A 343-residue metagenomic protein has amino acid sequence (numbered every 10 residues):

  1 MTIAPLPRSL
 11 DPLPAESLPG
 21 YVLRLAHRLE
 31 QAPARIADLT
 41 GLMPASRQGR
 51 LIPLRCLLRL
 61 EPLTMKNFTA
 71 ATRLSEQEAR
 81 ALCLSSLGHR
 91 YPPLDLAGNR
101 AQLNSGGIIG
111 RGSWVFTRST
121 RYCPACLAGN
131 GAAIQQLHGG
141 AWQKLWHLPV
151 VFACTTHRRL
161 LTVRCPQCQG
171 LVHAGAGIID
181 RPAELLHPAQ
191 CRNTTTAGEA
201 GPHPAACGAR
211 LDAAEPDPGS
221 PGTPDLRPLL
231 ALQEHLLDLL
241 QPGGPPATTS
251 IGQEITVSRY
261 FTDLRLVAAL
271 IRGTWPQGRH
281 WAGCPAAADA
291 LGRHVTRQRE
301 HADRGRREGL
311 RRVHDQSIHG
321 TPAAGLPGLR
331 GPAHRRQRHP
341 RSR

Functional and structural regions predicted by a protein language model:
M1-R343: Basic, alpha-helical nucleic-acid-binding regions used in initiation and control of genome expression
